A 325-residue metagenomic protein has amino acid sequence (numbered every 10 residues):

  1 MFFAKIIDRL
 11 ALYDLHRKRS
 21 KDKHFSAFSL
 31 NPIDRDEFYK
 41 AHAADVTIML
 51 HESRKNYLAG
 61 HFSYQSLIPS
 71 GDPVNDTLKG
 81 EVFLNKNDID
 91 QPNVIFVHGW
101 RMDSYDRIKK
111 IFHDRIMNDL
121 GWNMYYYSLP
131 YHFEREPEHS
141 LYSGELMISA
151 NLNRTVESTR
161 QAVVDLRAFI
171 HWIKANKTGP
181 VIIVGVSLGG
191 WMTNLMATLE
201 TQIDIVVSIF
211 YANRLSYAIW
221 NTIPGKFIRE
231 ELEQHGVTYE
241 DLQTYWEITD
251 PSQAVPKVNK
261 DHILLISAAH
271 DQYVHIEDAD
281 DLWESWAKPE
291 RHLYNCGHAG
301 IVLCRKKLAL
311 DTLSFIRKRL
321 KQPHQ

Functional and structural regions predicted by a protein language model:
M1-S63, Q325: N-terminal targeting or regulatory segments adjacent to alpha/beta-hydrolase or S9 domains
S70-E138: Short, surface-exposed "cap/lid" segments of acyl-processing enzymes
L141-N176: Alpha/beta-hydrolase active-site loop
N194-T238, L293: Hydrolase active-site cap/lid region
V258-N259, L264-S267, D271: Short beta-strand/loop motif that positions the catalytic acidic residue of the alpha/beta-hydrolase fold
D261, H275-E284: Short alpha-helix in the alpha/beta-hydrolase fold that links the catalytic acid
A269-V274, H298: Acidic catalytic loop of the alpha/beta-hydrolase fold
C296-A309: Catalytic histidine-centered segment of alpha/beta-hydrolase-like enzymes
